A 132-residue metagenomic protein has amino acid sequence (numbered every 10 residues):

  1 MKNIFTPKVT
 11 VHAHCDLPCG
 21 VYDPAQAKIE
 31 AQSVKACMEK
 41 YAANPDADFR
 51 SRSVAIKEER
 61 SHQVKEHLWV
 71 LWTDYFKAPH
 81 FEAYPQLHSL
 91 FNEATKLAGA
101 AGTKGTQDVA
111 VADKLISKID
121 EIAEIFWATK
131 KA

Functional and structural regions predicted by a protein language model:
M1-R50, H80, P85-E121, I125 (+1 more regions): N-terminal intrinsically disordered, cationic/polar leader segments that include organellar targeting peptides
R50-L68: Alpha-helical segments in soluble extracytoplasmic regions
H67-Y84: Short, solvent-exposed, charged loop/turn and helix-capping segments that join or cap alpha-helices on peripheral
